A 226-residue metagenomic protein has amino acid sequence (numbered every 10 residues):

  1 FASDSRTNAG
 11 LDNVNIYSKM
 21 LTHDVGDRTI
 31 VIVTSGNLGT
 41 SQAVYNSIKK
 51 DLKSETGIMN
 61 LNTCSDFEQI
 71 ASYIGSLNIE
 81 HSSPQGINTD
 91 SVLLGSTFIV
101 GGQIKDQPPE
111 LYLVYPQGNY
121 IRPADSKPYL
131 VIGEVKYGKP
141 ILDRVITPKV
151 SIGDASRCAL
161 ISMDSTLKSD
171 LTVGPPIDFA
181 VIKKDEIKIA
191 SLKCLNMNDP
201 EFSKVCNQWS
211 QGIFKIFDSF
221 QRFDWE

Functional and structural regions predicted by a protein language model:
F1-E226: N-terminal nucleophile
